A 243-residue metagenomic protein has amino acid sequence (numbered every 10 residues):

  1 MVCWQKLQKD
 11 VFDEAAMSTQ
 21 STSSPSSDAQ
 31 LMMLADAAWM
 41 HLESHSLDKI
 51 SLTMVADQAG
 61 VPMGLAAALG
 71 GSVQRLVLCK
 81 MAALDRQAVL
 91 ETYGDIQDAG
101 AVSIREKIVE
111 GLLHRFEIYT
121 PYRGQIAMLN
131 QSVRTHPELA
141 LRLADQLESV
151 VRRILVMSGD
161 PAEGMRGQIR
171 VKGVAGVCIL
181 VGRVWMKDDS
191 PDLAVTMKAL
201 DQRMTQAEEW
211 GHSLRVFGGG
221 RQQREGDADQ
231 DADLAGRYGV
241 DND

Functional and structural regions predicted by a protein language model:
V2-H41, M54: Basic, helix-initiating cap at the start of DNA-binding domains
W4, S18, K187-D243: C-terminal peripheral helix-coil segments that are non-catalytic and often amphipathic
S18, M33, H41-C79, A83: Helix-turn-helix
C79, Y93-M128, T135, D145: Hydrophobic alpha-helical connector segments
M81-V89, P137: Short, basic, alpha-helical segments at the C-terminal edge of helix-turn-helix-like DNA-binding modules
Q97, A101, V156-E163: Acidic/His metal-coordination segments adjacent to aromatic residues that form catalytic metal sites in metalloenzymes
P137-D160, Q168-I179, K198: Amphipathic alpha-helical packing segments from all-alpha helical-bundle domains
D160-M165, V184-A194: Inter-helical turn/loop segments and adjacent helix faces that build the functional surface of alpha-helical bundle
